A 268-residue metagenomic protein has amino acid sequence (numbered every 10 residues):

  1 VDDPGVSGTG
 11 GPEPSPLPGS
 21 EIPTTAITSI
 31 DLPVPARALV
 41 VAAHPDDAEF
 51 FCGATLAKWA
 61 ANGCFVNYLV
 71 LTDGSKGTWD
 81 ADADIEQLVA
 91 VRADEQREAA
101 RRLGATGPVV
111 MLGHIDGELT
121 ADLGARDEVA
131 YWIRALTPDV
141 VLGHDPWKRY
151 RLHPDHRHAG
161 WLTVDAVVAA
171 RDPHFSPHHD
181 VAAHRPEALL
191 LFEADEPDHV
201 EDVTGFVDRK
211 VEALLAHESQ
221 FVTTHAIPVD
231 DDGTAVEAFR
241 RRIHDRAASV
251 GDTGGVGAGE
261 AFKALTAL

Functional and structural regions predicted by a protein language model:
D2-T137, K263: Active-site rim/loop-helix segments in enzyme catalytic domains that contact anionic ligands
D3-V41, L119-L268: Metal-dependent de-N-acetylase/amidase catalytic core
